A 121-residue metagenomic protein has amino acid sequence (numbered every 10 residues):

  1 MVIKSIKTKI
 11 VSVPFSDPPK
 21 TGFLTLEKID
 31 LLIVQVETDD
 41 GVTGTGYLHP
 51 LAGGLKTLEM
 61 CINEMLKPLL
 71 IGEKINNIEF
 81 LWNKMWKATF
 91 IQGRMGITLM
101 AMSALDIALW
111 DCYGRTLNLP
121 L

Functional and structural regions predicted by a protein language model:
M1-L51: Structured beta-strand/loop patches that form or line metal/cofactor-binding pockets in enzymes
E37-T116: Metal- or metallocofactor-binding catalytic centers and their adjacent structured scaffolds across diverse enzyme
